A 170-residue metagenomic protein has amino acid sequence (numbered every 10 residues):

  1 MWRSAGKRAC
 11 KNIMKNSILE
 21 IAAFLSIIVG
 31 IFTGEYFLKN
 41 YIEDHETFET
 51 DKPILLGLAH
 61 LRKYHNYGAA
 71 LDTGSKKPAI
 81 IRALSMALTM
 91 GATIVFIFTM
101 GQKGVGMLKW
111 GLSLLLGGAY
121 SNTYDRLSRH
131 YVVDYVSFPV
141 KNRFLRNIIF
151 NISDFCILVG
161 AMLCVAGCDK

Functional and structural regions predicted by a protein language model:
W2-K170: Alpha-helical transmembrane bundles and membrane-interface segments of multipass inner-membrane proteins
